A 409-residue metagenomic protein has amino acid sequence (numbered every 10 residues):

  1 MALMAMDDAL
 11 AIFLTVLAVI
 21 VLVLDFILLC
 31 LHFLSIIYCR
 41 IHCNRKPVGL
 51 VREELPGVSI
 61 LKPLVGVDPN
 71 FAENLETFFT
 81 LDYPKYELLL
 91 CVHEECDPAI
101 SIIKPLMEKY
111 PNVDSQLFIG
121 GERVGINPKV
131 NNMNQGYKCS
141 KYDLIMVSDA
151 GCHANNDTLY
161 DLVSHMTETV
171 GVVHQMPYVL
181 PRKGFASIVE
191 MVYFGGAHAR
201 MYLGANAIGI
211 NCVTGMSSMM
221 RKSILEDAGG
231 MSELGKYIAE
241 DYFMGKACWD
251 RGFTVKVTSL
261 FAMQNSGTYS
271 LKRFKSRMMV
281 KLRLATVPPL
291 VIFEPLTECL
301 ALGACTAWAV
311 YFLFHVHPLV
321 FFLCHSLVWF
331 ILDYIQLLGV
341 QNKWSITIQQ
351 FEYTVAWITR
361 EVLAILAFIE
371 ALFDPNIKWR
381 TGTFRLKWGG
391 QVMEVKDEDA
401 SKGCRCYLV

Functional and structural regions predicted by a protein language model:
M1-E54, I188-V192, R200-G204, L337 (+1 more regions): N-terminal membrane-anchoring/stem segments of glycan-assembly enzymes
C30-V113, A199-R200, G204-N206, F368-L386 (+1 more regions): N-terminal signal-anchor transmembrane helix
F33-R40, L296-K378: Membrane-embedded multi-pass helical conduit in multi-pass membrane proteins, especially envelope-biosynthetic
C96, C152-H153, S218: Acidic metal-phosphate-binding loop of nucleotide-sugar-dependent transferases
M133, I145: Short aromatic/hydrophobic "clamp" motif used to bind/position activated sugar donors
K141-D143, T214-A228: Conserved nucleotide-sugar donor-binding and metal-coordinating catalytic region shared by glycosyltransferases
D149-H165: Acidic donor-binding/catalytic loop of UDP-sugar-dependent glycosyltransferases, especially processive GT2
M166-H198, S223-I292, G389-Q391: Catalytic donor/gating beta->alpha subdomain of glycosyltransferases that bind UDP-sugars
